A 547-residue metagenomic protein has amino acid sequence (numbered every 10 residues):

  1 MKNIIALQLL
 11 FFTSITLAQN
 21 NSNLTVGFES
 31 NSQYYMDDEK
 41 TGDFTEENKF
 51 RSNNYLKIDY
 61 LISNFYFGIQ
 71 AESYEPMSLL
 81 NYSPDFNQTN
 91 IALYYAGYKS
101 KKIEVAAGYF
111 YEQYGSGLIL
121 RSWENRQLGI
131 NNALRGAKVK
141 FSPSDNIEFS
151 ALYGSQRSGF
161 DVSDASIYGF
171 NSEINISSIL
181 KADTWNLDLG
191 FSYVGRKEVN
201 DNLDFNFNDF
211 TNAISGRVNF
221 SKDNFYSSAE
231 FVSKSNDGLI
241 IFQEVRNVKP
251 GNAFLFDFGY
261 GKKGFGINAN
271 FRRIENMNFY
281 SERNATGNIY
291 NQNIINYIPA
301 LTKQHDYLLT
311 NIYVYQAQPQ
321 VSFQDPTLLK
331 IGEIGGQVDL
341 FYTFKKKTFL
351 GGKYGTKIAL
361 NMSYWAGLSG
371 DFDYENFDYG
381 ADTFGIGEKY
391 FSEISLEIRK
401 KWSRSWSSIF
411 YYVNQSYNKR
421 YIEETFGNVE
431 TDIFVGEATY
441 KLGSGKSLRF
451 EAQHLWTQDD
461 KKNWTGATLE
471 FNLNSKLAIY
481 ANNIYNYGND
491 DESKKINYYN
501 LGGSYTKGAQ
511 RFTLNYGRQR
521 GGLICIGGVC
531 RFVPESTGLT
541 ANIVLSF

Functional and structural regions predicted by a protein language model:
M1-G27, F547: Bacterial Sec-dependent N-terminal signal peptides
Q19-T41, Y60, F65-I69, V105 (+1 more regions): Transmembrane beta-strand segments of Gram-negative outer membrane beta-barrel proteins
E29-N31, F44-E47, R51, A182 (+3 more regions): Exposed, low-structure sequence patches enriched in small/polar residues
E46-N48, S52-L61, G68: Long, low-hydrophobicity, solvent-exposed regions enriched in small/turn-prone and acidic residues
D59-L61, F65-M77, N81-S155, Y260-M277 (+1 more regions): Outer membrane beta-barrel
Q113-G115, G195-E198, Q415: Conserved radical SAM core fold
I130-F205, D209-I214, S221: Hydrophobic, small-residue-rich alpha-helical packing segments that form membrane-like cores
